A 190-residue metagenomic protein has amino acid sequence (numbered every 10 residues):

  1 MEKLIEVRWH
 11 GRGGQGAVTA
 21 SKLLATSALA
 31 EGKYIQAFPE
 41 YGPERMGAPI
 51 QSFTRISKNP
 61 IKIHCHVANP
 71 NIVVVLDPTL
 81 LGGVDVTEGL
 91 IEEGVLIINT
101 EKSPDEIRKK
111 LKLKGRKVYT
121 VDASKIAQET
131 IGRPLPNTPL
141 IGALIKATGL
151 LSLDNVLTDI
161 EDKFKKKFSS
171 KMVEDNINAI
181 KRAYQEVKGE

Functional and structural regions predicted by a protein language model:
M1-E190: Active-site cofactor/cluster-binding pocket
